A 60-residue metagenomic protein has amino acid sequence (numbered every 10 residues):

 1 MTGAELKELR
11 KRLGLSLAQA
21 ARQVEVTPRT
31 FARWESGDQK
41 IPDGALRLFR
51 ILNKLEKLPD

Functional and structural regions predicted by a protein language model:
M1-K11: A short, Lys/Arg-rich alpha-helix, primarily the initiator
L6, V24-E25, L52: Secretory-pathway ectodomains
K7, A32-R33: Key DNA-contacting residues within the recognition helix of helix-turn-helix
K11, E25, S36-D38: Residue-level detection of the helix-turn-helix DNA-binding "recognition helix"
R12-L15, D43: Short N-proximal segments of mature Sec-exported proteins
L15-A32: Short alpha-helical DNA-recognition segment
K40-D60: DNA major-groove recognition helix of helix-turn-helix/homeodomain DNA-binding modules
